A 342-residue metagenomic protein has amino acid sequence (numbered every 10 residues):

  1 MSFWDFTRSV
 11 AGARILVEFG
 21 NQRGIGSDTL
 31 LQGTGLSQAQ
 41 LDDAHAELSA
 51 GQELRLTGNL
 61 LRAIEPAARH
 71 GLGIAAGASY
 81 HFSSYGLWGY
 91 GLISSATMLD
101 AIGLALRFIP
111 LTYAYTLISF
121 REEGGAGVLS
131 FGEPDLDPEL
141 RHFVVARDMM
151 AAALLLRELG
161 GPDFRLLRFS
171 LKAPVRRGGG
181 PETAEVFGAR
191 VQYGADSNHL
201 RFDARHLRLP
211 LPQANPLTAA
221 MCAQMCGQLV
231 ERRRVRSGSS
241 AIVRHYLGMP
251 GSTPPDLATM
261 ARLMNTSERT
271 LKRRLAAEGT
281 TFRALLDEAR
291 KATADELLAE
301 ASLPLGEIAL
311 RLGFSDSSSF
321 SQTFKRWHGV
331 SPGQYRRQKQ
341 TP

Functional and structural regions predicted by a protein language model:
M1-I15, I118, A126, D135 (+5 more regions): Surface-exposed, interaction-prone regions with an acidic/low-complexity signature
M1-L129: N-terminal low-complexity or simple alpha-helical regulatory segments that function as activation/interaction modules
G33-S37, K172, E288: Short acidic/histidine-centered micro-motifs embedded in hydrophobic/aromatic stretches that mark compact functional
T57, I102, M149-A152, C226: Hydrophobic alpha-helical core bundles mediating ligand binding, dimerization, or RNAP-core interactions
Y85-G91, P134-P138, L207-R208, Q228: Short hinge/gating elements
L117, R121-L207: DNA-contacting interfaces and partner/effector-binding or oligomerization modules in DNA-centric proteins
V175-P342: Extended mid-to-C-terminal alpha-helical interaction segments
